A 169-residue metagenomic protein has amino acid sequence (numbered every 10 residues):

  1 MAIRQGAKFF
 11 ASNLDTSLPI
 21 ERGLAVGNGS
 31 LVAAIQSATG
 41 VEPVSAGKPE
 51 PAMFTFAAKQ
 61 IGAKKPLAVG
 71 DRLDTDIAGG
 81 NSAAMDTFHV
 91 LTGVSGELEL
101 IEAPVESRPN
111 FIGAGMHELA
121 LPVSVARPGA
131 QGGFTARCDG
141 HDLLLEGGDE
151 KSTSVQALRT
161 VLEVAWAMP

Functional and structural regions predicted by a protein language model:
M1-P169: Asp-based, Mg2+/Mn2+-dependent phosphohydrolase catalytic module
